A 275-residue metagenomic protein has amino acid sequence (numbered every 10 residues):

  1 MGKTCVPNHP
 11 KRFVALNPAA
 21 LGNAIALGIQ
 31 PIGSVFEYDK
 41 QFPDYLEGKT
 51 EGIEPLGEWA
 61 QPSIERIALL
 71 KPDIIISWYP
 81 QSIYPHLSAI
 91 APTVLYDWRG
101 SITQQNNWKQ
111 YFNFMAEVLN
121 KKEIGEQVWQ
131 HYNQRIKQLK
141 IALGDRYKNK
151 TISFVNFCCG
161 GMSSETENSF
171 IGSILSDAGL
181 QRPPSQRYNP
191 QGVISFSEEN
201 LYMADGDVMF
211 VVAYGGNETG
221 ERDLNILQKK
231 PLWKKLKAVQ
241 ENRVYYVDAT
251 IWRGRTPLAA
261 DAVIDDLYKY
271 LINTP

Functional and structural regions predicted by a protein language model:
M1-N8: N-terminal hydrophobic or amphipathic helices and topogenic motifs
R12-A24, I124-Q181: Basic- and aromatic-lined ligand-binding clefts that recognize polyanionic substrates
N17-L69: A short, structured surface patch at a secondary-structure boundary
Y38-D44, S164-V193: Alpha-helical, coiled-coil/dimerization segments enriched in small aliphatic residues
L56-I64, Y188-E198: Short helix-initiation/N-cap motifs at beta->coil->alpha
I64, A68-I76, P80, P92 (+2 more regions): Proline-aspartate-enriched helix->loop->beta-strand connector
A89-C158, R243, G254, L258-P275: Extracytoplasmic substrate-binding proteins
D207-P275: Structured C-terminal subdomain patch of bacterial secreted/periplasmic proteins
